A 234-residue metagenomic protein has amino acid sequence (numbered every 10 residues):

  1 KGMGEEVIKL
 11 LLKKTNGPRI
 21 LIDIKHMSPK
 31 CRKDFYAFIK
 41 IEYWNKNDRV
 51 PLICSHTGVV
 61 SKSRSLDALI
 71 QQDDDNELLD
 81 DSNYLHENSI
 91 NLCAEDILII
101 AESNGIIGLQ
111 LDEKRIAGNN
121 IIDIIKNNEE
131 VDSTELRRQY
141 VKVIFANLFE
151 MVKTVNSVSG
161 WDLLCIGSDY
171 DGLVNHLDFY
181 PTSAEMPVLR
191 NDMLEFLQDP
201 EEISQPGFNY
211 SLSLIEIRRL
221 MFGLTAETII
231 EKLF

Functional and structural regions predicted by a protein language model:
K1-L21, M27-I53, S65-L78, N88-G105 (+1 more regions): Histidine/acidic residue-rich metal-binding segments in metalloenzymes
I24, L109-K114, S159-P181: Short acidic/histidine-rich active-site segments
K25-D34, V59-K62, K114-A117, G172-V174: Active-site environment of divalent metal-dependent phosphoester hydrolases
N45-K46, K62-N91, N120-E135, K142 (+1 more regions): Surface-exposed intrinsically disordered loops and tails
V50-C54, V59-D67, N76, D96-L98 (+1 more regions): Extended hydrophobic/aromatic segments used for targeting, binding, or gating
I90-E129: Aromatic-lined glycan-binding groove of carbohydrate-active enzymes
I116-N119, E135-Q139, G172-T182, F196 (+1 more regions): Outer-membrane beta-barrel pore domains
S159-L163, F179-F234: Mid-to-C-terminal alpha-helical segments outside catalytic/metal-binding sites
